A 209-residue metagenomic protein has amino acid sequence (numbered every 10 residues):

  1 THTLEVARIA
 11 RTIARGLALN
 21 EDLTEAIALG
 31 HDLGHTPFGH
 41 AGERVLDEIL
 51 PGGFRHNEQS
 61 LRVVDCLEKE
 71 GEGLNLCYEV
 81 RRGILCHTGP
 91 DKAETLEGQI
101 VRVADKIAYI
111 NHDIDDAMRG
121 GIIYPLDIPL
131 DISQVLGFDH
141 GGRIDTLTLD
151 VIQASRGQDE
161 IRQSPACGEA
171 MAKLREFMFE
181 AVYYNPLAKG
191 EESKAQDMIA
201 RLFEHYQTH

Functional and structural regions predicted by a protein language model:
T1, A7-I13, A18-D22, F54-H209: Histidine-centered, transition-metal-coordinating active-site segments
T1-H2, H35: Catalytic phosphate-handling regions of large nucleic-acid enzymes and associated NTPases
T3-E5, G42-E43: Active/ligand-binding-proximal structured segments within catalytic/core domains that scaffold catalytic residues
L23-I49, N57: Aspartate-rich (DDxxD/NDxxD/DxxxD) Mg2+/diphosphate-binding motifs and their adjoining helix-loop segments
